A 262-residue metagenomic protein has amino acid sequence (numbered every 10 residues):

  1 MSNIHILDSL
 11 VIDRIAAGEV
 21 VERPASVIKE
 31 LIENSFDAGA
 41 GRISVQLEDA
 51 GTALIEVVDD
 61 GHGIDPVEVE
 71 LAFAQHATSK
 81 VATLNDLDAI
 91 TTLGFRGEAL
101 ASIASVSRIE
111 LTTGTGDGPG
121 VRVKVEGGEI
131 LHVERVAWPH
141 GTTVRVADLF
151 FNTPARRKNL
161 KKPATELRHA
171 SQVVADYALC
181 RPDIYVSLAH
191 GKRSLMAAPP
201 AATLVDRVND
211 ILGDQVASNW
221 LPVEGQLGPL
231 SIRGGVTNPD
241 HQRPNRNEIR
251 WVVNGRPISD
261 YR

Functional and structural regions predicted by a protein language model:
M1-R262: N-terminal phosphate-binding caps/lids of nucleotide- and nucleic-acid-binding domains
